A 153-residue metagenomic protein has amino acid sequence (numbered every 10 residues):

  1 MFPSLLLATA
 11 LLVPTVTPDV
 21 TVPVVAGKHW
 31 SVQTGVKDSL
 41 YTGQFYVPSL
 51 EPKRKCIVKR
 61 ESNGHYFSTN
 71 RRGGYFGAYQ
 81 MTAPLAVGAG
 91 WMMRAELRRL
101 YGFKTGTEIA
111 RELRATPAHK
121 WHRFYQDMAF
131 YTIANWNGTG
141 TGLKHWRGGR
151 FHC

Functional and structural regions predicted by a protein language model:
M1-K59: Cell-wall glycan-active module
T42-L50, N70-M81, R114-Q126: Extracytoplasmic/periplasmic, Sec-exported soluble proteins
P48-H65, D127-A134, W146: Short, functionally critical alpha-helical segments immediately adjacent to catalytic or ligand/cofactor-binding
K59-N63, A83-W91, Y131-G142: Sec-exported extracytoplasmic/periplasmic mature domains
H65-F67, A110: Conserved protein kinase catalytic core
Y66, Y75-L100, H119: Mature, structured domains enriched in cysteine- and short glycine motifs
G74, A95-C153: Catalytic and binding regions of secreted/periplasmic enzymes and modules that target cell-wall glycans
